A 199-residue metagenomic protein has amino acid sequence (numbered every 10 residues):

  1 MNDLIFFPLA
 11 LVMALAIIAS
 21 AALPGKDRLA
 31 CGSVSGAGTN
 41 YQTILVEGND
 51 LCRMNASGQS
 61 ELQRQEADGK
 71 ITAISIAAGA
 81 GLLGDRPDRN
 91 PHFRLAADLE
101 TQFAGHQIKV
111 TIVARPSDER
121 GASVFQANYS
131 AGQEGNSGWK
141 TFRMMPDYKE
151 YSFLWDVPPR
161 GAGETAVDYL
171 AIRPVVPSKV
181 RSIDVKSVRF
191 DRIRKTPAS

Functional and structural regions predicted by a protein language model:
F7-L9, M13-A67, P197-S199: Extracellular carbohydrate-recognition regions
Q65-R89, R143: Short carbohydrate-recognition loop motifs
N90-H92, S130-W139: Short beta-strand and strand-turn-strand segments in soluble, beta-rich domains
L95-R120: Extra-cytoplasmic beta-strand recognition segments
Q107-K109, V113, P146-F153, I183: Trp-centered recognition loops
E119-S130: Beta-strand acidic-aromatic groove motif in beta-rich domains, primarily in extracellular
E134-V167, S178: Extracellular carbohydrate recognition and processing domains and analogous Trp-centered ligand-binding platforms
D156-P197: Extracellular beta-strand ligand-recognition surfaces/modules
